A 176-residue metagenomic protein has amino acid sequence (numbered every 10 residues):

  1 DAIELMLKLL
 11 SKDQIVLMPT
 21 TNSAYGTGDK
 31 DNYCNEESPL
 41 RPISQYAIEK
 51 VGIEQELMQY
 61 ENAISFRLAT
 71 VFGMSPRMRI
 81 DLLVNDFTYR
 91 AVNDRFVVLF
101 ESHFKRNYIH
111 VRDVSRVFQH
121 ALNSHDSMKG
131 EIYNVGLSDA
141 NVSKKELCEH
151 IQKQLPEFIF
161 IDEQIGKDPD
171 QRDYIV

Functional and structural regions predicted by a protein language model:
D1-V16: NAD(P)-cofactor binding segment of oxidoreductase domains
I3, V84-N85, K144, C148: A general structural signal for well-ordered alpha-helical segments in protein cores
Q14-P19, I64: Conserved catalytic-site loops of classical short-chain dehydrogenases/reductases
T20-N22, S102: Histidine-centered beta-alpha loop that forms part of the nucleotide-sugar donor binding/catalytic region in diverse
N22-A24, K167: Short glycine-enriched loops at secondary-structure junctions
A24-V71, P76-R79: Catalytic helix-loop patch of NAD(P)-dependent Rossmann-fold dehydrogenases
Q55-R106, V111-Q119, Q152: NAD(P)-dependent short-chain dehydrogenase/reductase
D94-R95, L99-V176: C-terminal substrate-binding subdomain of Rossmann-fold SDR/epimerase-dehydratase oxidoreductases
